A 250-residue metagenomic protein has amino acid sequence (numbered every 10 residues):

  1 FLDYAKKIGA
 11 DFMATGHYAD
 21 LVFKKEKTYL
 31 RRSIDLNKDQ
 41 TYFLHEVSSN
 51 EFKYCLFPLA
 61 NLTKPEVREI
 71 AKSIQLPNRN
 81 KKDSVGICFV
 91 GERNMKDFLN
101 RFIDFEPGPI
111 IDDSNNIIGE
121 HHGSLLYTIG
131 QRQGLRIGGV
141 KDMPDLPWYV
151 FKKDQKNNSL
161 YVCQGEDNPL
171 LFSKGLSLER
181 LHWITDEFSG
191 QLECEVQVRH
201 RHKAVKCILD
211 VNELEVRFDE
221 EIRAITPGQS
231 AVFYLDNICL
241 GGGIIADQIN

Functional and structural regions predicted by a protein language model:
L2-C239, G243-N250: Nucleotide-activated chemistry modules centered on ATP-dependent adenylation/adenylyltransferase
